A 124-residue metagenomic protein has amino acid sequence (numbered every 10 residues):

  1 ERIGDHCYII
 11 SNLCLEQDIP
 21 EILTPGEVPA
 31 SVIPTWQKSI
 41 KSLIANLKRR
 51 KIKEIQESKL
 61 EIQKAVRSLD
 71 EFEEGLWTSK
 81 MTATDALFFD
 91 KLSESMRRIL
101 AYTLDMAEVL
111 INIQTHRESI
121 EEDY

Functional and structural regions predicted by a protein language model:
E1-Y124: Cytosolic, long alpha-helical scaffolding segments
